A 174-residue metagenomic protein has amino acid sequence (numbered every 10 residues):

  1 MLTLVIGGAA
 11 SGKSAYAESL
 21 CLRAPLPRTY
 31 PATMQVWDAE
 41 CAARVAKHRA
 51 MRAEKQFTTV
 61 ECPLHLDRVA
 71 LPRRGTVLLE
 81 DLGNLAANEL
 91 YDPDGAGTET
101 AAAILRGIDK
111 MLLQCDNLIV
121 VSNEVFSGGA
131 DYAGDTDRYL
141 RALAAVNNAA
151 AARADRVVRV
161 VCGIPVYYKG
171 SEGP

Functional and structural regions predicted by a protein language model:
L2-P72: Conserved P-loop
T3-V5, R28, G75-N84, M111 (+1 more regions): Generic beta-sheet signal
A10, Q35, G83, V125-F126 (+1 more regions): Short, glycine/serine-rich, charged loops/turns that create anion-binding and catalytic segments at active sites
A17, H48, L78, N123 (+1 more regions): Residue-level signal for inorganic ion chemistry
A24-L26, A42-A46, G83-N88, S122-F126: Generic detector of short, locally flexible boundary/turn motifs and exposed helical patches
P27, A50-E54, E80-D81, E99-A101 (+1 more regions): Short, surface-exposed linear patches
K55-T100: Helix-adjacent hinge/juxtasegments
A87-P174: Replace "adjacent to P-loop NTPase cores in ATP/GTP-dependent enzymes" with "adjacent to NTP-binding cores
